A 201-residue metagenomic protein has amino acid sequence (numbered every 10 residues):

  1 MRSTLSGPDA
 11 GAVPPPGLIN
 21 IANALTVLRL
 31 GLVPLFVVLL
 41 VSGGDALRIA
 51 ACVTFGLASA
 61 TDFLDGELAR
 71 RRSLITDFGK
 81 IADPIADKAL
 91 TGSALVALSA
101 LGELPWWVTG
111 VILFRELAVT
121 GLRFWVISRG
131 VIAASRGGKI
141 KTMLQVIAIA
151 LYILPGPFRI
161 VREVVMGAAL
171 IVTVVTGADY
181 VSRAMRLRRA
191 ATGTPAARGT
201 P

Functional and structural regions predicted by a protein language model:
M1-I21, V27, V33, C52-S59 (+1 more regions): C-terminal membrane-associated helical module and adjoining short loops/tails
T26, L32-F78, A94-G110, R162-V174: Membrane-embedded alpha-helical segments that form the functional core of polytopic membrane enzymes, especially those
G31, A60-L68, I85, A89 (+3 more regions): Active-site His/Glu-centered metal-binding helix of metallohydrolases
P34-V38, L95-V96, G121, I147-I153: Alpha-helical transmembrane segments of multipass membrane proteins
E67-R71, W125, M185: Membrane-interface helix caps of multi-pass small-molecule transporters
A82-I85, G110-V111, S135-T142: Cytoplasmic-side transmembrane-helix entry/capping segments in multi-pass membrane proteins
T91, L104, V119-T120, V146: Functionally critical, cavity-lining and gating residues within the transmembrane helices of 12-TM secondary
R115-R129: Membrane-helix boundary/interface segments in integral membrane proteins
